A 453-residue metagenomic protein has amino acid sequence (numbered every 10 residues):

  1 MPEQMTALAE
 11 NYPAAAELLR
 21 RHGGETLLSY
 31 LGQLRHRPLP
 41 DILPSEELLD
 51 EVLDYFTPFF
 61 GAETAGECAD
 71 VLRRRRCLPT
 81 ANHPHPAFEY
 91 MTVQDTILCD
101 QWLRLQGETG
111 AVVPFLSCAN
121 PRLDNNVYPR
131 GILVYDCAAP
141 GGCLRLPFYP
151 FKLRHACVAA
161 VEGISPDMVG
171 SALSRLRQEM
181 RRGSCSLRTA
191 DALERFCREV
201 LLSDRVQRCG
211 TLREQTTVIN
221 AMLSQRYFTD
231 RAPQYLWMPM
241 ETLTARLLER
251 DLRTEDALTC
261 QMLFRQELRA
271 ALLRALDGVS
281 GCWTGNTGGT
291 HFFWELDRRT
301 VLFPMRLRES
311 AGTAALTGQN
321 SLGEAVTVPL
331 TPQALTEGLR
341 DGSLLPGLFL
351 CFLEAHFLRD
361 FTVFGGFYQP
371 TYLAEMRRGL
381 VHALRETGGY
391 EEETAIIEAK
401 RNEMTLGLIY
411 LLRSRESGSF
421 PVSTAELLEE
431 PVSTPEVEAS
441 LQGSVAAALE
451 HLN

Functional and structural regions predicted by a protein language model:
M1-H83, G141, P233-L236, R401-N453: Non-catalytic terminal extensions that flank enzyme cores
G66-C77, E194-C197, L339-E354: Active-site-adjacent bridging/hinge elements
R76-P86, L202-G210, E354-F364: Glycine- and acidic
M91-G107: Histidine-anchored nucleotide/phosphate-binding helix
R104-D124, G389-Y390: Glycine-rich phosphate/pyrophosphate-binding loops and their adjacent beta-strand/loop elements at enzyme active sites
F115-I219: Internal, well-ordered alpha/beta segment that forms a basic, Gly-enriched binding/recognition surface
R175-V326, L335-D341, P346, R359 (+1 more regions): Aromatic-residue-lined binding/catalytic grooves and analogous aromatic/hydrophobic interfacial grooves in multimeric
P370-L384: Short active-site loop/helix that positions an aromatic residue
